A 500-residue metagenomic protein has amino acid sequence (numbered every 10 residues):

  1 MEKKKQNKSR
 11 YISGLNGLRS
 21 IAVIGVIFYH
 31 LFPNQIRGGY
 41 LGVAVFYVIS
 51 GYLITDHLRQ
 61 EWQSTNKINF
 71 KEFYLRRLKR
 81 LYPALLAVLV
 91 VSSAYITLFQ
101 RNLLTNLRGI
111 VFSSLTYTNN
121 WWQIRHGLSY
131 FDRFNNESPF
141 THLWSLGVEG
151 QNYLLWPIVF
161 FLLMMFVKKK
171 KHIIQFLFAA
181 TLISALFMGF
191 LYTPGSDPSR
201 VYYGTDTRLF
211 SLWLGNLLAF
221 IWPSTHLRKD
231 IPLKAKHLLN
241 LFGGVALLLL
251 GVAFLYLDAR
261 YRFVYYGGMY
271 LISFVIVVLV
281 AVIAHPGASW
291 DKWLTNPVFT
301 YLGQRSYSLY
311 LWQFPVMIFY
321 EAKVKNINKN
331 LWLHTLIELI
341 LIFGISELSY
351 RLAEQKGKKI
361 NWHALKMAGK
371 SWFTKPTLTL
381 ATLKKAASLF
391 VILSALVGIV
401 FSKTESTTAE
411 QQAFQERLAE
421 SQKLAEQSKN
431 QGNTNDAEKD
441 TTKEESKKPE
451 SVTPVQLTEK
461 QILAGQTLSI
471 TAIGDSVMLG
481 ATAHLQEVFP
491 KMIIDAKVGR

Functional and structural regions predicted by a protein language model:
M1-A364: Membrane-interface helix/loop caps of multi-pass membrane proteins
K325, Q355-R500: Extracellular/periplasmic envelope-modification machinery, especially enzymes that add or remove acyl/ester groups on
